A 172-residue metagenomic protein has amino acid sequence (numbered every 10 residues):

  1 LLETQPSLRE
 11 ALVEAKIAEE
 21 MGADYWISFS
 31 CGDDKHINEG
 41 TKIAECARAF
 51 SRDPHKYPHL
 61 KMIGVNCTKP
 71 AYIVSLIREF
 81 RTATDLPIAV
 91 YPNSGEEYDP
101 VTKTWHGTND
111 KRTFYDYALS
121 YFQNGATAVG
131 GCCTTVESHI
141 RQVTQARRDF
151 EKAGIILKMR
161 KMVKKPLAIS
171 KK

Functional and structural regions predicted by a protein language model:
L1-K172: Domain-level signal for soluble alpha/beta catalytic cores
